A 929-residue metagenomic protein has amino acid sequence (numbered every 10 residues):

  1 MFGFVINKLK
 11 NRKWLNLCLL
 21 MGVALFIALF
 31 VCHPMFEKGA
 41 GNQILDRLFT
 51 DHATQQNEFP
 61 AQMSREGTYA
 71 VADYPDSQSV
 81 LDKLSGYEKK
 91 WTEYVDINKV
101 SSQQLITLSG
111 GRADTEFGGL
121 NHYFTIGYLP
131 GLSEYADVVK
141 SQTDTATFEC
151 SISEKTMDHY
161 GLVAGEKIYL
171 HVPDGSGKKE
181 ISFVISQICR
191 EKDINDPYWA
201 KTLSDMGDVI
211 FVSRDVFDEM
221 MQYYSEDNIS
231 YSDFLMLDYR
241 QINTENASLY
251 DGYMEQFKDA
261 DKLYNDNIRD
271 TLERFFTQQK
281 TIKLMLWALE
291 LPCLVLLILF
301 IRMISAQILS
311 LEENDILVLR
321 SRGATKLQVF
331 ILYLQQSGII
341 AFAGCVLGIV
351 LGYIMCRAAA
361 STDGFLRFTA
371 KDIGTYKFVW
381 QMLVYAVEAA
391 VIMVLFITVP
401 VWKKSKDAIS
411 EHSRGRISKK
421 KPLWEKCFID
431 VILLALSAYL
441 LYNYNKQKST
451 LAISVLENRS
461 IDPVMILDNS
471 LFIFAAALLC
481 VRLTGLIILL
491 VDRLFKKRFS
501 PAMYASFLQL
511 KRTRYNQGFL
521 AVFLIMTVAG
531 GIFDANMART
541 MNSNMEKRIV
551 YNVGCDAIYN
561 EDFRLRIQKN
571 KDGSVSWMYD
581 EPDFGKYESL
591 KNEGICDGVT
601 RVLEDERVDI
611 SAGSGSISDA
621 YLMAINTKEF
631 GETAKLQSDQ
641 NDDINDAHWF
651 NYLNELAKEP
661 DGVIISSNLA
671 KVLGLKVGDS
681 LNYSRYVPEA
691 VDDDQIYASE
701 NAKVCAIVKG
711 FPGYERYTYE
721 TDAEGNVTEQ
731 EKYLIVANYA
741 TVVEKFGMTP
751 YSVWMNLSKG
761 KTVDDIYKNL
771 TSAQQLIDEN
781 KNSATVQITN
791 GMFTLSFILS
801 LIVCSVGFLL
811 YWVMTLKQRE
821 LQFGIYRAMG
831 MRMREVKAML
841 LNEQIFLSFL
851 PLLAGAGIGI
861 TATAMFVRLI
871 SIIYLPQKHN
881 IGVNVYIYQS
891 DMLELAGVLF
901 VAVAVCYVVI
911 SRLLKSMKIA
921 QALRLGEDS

Functional and structural regions predicted by a protein language model:
F2-I298, Q307, S361-T369, I373 (+15 more regions): Membrane transport/envelope proteins' first extracytoplasmic loop
R12, L299-I339, D407, E411-L423 (+2 more regions): Interfacial "coupling" helices/loops that link adjacent transmembrane helices in transporter permeases
W14-C32, F36, A247-D259, T277-L294 (+9 more regions): Alpha-helical transmembrane segments, especially those used as permease/efflux helices and single-pass anchors
I349-L383, Y442-V464, A838, L853-Q921: Short helix-loop junctions at transmembrane helix boundaries
S405-P422, R912-S929: Short cytosolic juxtamembrane segments of multi-pass membrane proteins
T450-I466, S470-Y652, S667: Juxtamembrane segments of multi-pass membrane proteins
Y751-V753, K768-R868, L875-G882, V909 (+2 more regions): C-terminal transmembrane helical bundles of large multi-pass transporters and their helix-start/helix-kink determinants
